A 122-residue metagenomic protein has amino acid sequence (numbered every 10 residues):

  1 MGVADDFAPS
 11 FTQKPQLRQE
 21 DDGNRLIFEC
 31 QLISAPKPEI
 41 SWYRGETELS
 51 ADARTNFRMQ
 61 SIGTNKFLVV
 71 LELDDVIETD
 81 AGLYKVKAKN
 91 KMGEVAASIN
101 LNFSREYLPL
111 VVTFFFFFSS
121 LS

Functional and structural regions predicted by a protein language model:
M1-R44, E48-F114, S119-S122: Immunoglobulin-superfamily
